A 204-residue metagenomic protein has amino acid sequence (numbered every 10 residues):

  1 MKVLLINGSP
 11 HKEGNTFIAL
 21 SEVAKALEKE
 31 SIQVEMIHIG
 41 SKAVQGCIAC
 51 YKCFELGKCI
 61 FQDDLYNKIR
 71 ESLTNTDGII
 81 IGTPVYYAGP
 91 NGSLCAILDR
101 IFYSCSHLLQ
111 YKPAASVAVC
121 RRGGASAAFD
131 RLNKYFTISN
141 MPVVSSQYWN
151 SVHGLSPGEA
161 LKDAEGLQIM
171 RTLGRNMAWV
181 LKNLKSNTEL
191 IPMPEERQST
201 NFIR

Functional and structural regions predicted by a protein language model:
K2-E30: N-terminal beta1-alpha1 ligand-phosphate binding loop
K25-I32, G78, F102-S106, T137-M141 (+1 more regions): Generic secondary-structure signature for well-ordered alpha-helical cores
Q33-K42: A short beta-strand-loop structural module common to alpha/beta enzyme folds
K42-L73, S199-R204: Cysteine-cluster motifs in flexible loop/terminal segments that predominantly coordinate metals
I60-Y148: Helix-loop-strand module that forms the ligand-binding subsite of alpha/beta enzymes
P142-R204: Glycine-rich phosphate/pyrophosphate-binding loop and the adjoining helix
